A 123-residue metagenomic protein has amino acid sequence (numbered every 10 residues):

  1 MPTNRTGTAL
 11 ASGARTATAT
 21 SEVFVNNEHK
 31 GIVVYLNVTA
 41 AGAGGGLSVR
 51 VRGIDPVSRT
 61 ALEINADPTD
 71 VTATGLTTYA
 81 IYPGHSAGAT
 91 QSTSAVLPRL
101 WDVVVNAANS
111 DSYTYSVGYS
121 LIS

Functional and structural regions predicted by a protein language model:
M1-S123: Surface-exposed, low-hydrophobicity beta-strand/loop segments enriched in small/polar/acidic residues
